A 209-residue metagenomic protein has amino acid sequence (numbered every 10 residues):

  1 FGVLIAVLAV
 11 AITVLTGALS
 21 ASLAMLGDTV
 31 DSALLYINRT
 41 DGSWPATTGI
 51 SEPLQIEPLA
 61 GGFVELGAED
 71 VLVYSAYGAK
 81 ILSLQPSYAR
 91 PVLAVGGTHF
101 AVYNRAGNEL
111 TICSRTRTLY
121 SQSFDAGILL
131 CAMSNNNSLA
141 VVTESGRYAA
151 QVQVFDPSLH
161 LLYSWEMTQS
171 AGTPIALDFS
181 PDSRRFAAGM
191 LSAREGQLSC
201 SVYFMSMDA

Functional and structural regions predicted by a protein language model:
F1, G42-G62, L66-D70, Y77 (+1 more regions): Domain-scale selection of a single, long terminal region that carries the protein's primary operational module
F1-S51: Sequence/structural signature of beta-propeller modules and their immediately flanking N-terminal secretory/stalk
L34-T48, G78-Q85, R117-S123, L161-M167 (+1 more regions): A short beta-strand motif characteristic of beta-propeller blades
G49-I56, P86-T98, A126-N135, A171-D178: Repeated scaffold domains used in trafficking and secretory/extracellular systems, primarily beta-propellers
L54-G67, V71-L72, L93-R105, L110-T111 (+4 more regions): Short beta-strand elements that form the blades of beta-propeller/WD-repeat-like and other beta-sheet-rich scaffold
L72-G127: Structured, soluble extracytoplasmic/luminal domains of envelope-associated proteins
S75, S114, S134, D156 (+1 more regions): Short, acidic, Ser/Thr-enriched surface-loop or helix-capping motifs
Y148-A209: Solenoidal tandem-repeat scaffolds enriched in leucines and small polar residues
